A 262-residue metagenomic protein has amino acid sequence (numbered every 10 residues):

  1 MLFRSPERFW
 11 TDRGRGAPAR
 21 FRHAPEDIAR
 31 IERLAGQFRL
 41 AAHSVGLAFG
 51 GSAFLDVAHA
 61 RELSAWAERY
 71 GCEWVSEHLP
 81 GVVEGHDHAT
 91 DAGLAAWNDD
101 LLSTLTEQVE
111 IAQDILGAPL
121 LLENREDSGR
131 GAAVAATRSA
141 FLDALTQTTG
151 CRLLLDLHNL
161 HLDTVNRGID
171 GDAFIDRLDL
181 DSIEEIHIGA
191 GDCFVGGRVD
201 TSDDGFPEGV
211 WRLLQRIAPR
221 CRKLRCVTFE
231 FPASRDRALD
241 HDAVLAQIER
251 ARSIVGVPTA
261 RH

Functional and structural regions predicted by a protein language model:
M1-L2: Short, small-residue-biased leader/transition segments that mark boundaries at the very start of proteins
S5-R8, V45-A48, L79-P80, R125-D127 (+3 more regions): Active-site beta-loop-alpha junctions enriched in small/polar residues
P6-E26, A48-A58, S128-A136, H161-G168 (+2 more regions): Acidic-and-aromatic substrate-binding clefts and catalytic sites of carbohydrate-active enzymes
D12-P25, G93-L102, D163-K223, A238: Gly/Pro-rich active-site loop or hairpin
R22-A42, A58-E73, E110-I115, A144-T148 (+2 more regions): Acidic (Asp/Glu)-rich catalytic clusters
Q37-A41, C72-S76, P119-E123, R152-L154 (+3 more regions): Structural preference for beta-strand elements that scaffold enzyme active sites
L55-L153: Active-site acidic/histidine proton-transfer and metal-coordination neighborhood in alpha/beta enzyme cores
A238-R261: C-terminal helical cap(s) of enzyme catalytic domains, especially alpha/beta-barrels
